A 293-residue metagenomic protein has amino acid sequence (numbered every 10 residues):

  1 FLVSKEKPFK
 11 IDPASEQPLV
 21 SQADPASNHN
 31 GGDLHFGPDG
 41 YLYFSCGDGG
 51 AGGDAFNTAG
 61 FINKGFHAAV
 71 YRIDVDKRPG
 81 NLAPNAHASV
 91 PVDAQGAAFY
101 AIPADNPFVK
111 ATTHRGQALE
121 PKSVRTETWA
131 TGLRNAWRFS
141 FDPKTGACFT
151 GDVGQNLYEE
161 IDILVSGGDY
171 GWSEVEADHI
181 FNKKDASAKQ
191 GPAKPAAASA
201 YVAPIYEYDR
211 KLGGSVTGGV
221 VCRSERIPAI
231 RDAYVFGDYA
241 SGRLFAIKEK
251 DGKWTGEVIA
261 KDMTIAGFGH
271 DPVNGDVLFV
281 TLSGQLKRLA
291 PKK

Functional and structural regions predicted by a protein language model:
F1-H35: Asp-box/WD-like beta-propeller blade repeats and closely related beta-sheet repeat scaffolds
L2, V20-A23, P38, D48 (+2 more regions): Short, flexible loop/turn elements at secondary-structure junctions
Q22-S27, P103, T112, R134 (+1 more regions): Short coil/turn segments at the loop-to-beta-strand junctions that recur within blades of beta-propeller repeat folds
P38, F66, K144, A240 (+2 more regions): Short loop/turn segments that connect beta-strands within the blades of beta-propeller domains, predominantly WD40
Y41-Y43, G146-A147, A233, G275-D276: Generic structural signal for coil-to-beta-strand starts
D48-T255, L289-K292: Beta-propeller domain segments
D238-L278: C-terminal closing repeat unit and adjoining cap/tail of repeat-based domains
G269-K293: Blade-level signature of beta-propeller repeat domains, shared across WD40, Kelch, NHL, RCC1 and BNR/Asp-box propellers
